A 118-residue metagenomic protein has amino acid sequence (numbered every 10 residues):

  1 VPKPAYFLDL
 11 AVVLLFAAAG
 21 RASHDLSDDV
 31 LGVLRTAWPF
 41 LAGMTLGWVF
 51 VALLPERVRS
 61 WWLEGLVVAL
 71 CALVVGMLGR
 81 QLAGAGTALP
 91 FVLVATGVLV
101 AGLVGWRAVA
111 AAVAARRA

Functional and structural regions predicted by a protein language model:
P2-R35: Membrane-helix boundary elements
A5, V100-A118: Membrane-water interface at the C-terminal end of transmembrane alpha helices
V12-L15, P39, V67-M77, V98-L99: Small-residue-rich segments of transmembrane alpha-helices in multi-pass membrane proteins, especially helix faces
L15-H24, L46-L54, V75-G79, A83 (+1 more regions): Alpha-helical membrane-inserting segments
L26-V30, R57-R59, G84-T87: Membrane-interface helix caps and helix-loop-helix hairpins in membrane proteins
D28-L46, G65-L66: Loop-to-helix transition at the N-terminal end of transmembrane alpha-helices
A52-C71, L89-T96: Internal alpha-helical transmembrane segments of multi-pass membrane proteins
L78-V94: Membrane-helix boundary connector in multi-pass membrane proteins
